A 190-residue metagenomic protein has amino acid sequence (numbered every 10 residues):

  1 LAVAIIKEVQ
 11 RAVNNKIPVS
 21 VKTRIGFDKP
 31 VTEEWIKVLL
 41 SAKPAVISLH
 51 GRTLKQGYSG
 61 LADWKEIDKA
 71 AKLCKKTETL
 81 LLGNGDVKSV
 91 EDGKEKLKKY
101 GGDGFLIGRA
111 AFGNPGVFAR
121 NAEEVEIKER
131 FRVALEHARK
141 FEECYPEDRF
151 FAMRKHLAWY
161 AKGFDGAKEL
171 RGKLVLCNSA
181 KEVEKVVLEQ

Functional and structural regions predicted by a protein language model:
L1, F27-E34, G57-I67: Conserved non-cysteine loop/helix-boundary elements of the Radical SAM core domain that shape
A4-K7, R11-N14, P18, E33-I36 (+4 more regions): Alpha/beta catalytic cores of nucleotide-metabolism and tRNA/nucleoside-modifying enzymes
K22-D28, R52-L54, D86-K88, A110: Active-site beta-loop-alpha junctions enriched in small/polar residues
T53-Y58, G116: A short acidic, helix-capping loop that chelates divalent metal ions and anchors anionic groups
